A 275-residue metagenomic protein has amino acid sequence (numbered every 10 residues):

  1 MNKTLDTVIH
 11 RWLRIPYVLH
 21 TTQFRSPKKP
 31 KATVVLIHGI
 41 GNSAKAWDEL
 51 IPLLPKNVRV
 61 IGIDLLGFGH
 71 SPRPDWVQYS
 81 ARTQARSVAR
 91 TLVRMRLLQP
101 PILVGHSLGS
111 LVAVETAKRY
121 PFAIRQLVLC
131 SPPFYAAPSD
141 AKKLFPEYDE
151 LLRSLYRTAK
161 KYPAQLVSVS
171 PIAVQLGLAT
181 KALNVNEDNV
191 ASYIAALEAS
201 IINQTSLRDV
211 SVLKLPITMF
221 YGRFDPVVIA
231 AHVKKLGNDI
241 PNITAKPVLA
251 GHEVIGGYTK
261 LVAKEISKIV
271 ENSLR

Functional and structural regions predicted by a protein language model:
M1-V34, P55-R59, R90-P100, R125 (+9 more regions): Alpha/beta-hydrolase fold catalytic core
Q23-H70: Conserved HGGG/HGGXW glycine-rich cap/lid loop of the alpha/beta-hydrolase fold
L65-V104: Active-site loop/oxyanion-hole signature of alpha/beta-hydrolase fold enzymes
K118, Q126-R157: Flexible "cap/lid" loop of the alpha/beta hydrolase fold
P138-K143, R157-V212: Conserved alpha/beta-hydrolase catalytic His-Asp/Glu region
L213, M219-Y221: Short beta-strand/loop motif that positions the catalytic acidic residue of the alpha/beta-hydrolase fold
R223-V228, E253: Acidic catalytic loop of the alpha/beta-hydrolase fold
A250-A263: Catalytic histidine-centered segment of alpha/beta-hydrolase-like enzymes
